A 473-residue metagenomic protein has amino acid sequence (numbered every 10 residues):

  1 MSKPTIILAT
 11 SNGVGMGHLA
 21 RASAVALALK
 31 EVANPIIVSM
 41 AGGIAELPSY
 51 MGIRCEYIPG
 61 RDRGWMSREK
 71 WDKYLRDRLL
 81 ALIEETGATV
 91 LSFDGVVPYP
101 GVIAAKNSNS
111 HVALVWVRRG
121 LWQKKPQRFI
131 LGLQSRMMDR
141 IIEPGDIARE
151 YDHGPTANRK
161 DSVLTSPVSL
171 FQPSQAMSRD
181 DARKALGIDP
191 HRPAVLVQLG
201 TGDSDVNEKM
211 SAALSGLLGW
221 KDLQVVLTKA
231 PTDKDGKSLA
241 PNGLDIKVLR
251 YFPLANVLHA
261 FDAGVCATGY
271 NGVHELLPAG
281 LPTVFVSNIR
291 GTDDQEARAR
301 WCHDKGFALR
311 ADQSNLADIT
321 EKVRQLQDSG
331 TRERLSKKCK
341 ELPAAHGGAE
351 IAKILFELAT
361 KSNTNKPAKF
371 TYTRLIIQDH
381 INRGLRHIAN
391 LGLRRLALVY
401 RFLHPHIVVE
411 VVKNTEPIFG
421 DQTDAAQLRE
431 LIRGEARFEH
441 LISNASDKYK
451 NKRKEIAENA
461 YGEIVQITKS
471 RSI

Functional and structural regions predicted by a protein language model:
K3-V14, A28-A81, D312: Conserved nucleotide-sugar phosphate-binding/catalytic loop shared by glycosyltransferases and other
A9-R21, S204-V206, R386-H387: A short, glycine/small-residue-rich beta-strand->loop->alpha-helix junction that serves as a flexible
L80-P98, E439-S443: Short N-terminal targeting/anchoring amphipathic segment
R119, Q123-P126, Q134-T201: A nucleotide-sugar donor-handling region in carbohydrate enzymes
M177-A263: Donor-nucleotide binding loops and adjacent catalytic segments primarily of GT-B fold Leloir glycosyltransferases
Y251-A297: A donor-sugar binding/catalytic signature common to diverse glycosyltransferases and related nucleotide-sugar
K305-T331, L428-R429, R437: C-terminal "capping" alpha-helix adjacent to the active site of nucleotide-linked donor transferases in cell-envelope
Q327-G392, I473: C-terminal amphipathic helix plus adjacent low-complexity, charged tail appended to glycosyltransferase catalytic
